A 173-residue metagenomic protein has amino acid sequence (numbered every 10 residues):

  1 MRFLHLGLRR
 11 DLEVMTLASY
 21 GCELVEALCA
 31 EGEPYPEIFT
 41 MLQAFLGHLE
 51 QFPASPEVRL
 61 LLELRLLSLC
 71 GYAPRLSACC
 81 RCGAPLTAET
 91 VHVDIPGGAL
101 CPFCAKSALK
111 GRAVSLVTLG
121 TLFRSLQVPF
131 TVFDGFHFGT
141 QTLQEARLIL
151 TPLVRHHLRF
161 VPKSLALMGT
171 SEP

Functional and structural regions predicted by a protein language model:
M1-P173: Non-catalytic alpha-helical scaffolds and adjoining flexible linkers that form interface surfaces for assembly
